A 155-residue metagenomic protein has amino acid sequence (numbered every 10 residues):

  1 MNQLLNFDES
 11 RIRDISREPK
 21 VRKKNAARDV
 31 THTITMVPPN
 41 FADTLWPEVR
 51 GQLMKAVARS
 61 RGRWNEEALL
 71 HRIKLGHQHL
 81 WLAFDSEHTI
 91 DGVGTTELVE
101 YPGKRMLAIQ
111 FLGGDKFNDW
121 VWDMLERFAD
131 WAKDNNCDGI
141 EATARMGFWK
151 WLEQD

Functional and structural regions predicted by a protein language model:
N2-W64: Short amphipathic alpha-helix that is part of the acyltransferase structural core
P39-F41, Q52-L53, L98-P102, D119-D123: Short hydrophobic/aromatic-rich motifs at helix boundaries and adjacent loops
V49, L53, L69-I73, F148: Generic structural signal of hydrophobic/aromatic residues within well-ordered alpha-helices of folded domains
V49, N65-A68, E100-G103: Extended interaction regions within the primary functional domain
A58-L80: Active-site rim helix/loop that mediates acceptor-substrate recognition in acyltransferases
L70-H71, E97-V99, D130: Short, flexible, glycine/charge-rich loop motifs used to bind or transfer phosphoryl groups or to couple energy/partner
L75-N118: Conserved donor-binding loop and adjoining core beta-sheet/short helix segment in diverse acyl/aminoacyl transferases
P102-D155: Acyl-donor binding region in acyl/amide transferases
